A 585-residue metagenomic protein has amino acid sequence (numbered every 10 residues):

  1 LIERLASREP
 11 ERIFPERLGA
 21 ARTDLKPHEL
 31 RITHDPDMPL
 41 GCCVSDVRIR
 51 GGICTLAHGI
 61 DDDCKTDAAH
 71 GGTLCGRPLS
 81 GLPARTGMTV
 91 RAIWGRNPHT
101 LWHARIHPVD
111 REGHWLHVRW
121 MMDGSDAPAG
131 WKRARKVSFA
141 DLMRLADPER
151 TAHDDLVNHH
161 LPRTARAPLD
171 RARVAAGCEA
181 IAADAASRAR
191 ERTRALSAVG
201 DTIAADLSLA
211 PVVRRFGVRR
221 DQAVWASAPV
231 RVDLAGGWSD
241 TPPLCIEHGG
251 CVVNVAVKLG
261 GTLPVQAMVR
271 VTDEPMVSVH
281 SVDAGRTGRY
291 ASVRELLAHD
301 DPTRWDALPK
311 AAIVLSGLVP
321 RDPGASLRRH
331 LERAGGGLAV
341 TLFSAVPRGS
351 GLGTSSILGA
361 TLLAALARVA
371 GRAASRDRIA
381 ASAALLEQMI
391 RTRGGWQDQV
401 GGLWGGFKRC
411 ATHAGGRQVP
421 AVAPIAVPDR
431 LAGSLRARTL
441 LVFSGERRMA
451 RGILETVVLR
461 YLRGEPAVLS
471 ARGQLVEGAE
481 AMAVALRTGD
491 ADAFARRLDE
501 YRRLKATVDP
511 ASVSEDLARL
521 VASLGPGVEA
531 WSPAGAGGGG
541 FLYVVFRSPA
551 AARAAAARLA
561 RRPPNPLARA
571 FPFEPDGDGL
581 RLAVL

Functional and structural regions predicted by a protein language model:
L1-R105, R111-W115, S125, A129 (+1 more regions): Left-handed beta-helix
S125, A129, A140-E332, F343 (+3 more regions): C-terminal nucleotide
W131, R135-V137: Beta-rich interaction modules in large eukaryotic scaffold/regulatory proteins
A312, R348-S350: Helix-loop-helix module between adjacent transmembrane segments
G336-L342: Flexible, acidic active-site loops/lids enriched in D/E/S/T/G that coordinate Mg2+ and/or position polar
S350-R376: DPxDG-like acidic metal-binding loop motif
G351, F541-Y543: Short aromatic/hydrophobic contact patches that present stacked aromatics for nucleic-acid/ligand binding
G537-G539: Glycine-rich nucleotide-binding loop
